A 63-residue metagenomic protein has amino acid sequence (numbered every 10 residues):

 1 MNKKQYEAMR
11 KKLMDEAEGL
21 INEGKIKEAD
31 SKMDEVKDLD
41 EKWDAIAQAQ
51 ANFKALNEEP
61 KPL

Functional and structural regions predicted by a protein language model:
M1-L63: Intrinsically disordered, low-complexity terminal tails
